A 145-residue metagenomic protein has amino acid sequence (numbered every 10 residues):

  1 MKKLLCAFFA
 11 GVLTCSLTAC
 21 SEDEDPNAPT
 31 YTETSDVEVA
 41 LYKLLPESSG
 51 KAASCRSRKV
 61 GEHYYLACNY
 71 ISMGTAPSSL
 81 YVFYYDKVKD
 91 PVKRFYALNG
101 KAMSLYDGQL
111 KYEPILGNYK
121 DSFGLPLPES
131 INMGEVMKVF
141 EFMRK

Functional and structural regions predicted by a protein language model:
M1-L4: Positively charged n-region of N-terminal signal peptides that target proteins for export
C6-T14: Hydrophobic helical h-region of N-terminal Sec-dependent signal peptides in bacterial secretory/periplasmic proteins
C15-A19: C-terminal motif of bacterial Sec signal peptides marking the signal peptidase cleavage site
S21-D23: Bacterial signal peptide processing site
T30-G50: N-proximal, solvent-exposed amphipathic alpha-helical segments enriched in charged/polar residues
L44-S104: Mature extracytoplasmic domains of secretory-pathway proteins
M103-K145: C-terminal partner/receptor-binding element of secreted or periplasmic proteins
